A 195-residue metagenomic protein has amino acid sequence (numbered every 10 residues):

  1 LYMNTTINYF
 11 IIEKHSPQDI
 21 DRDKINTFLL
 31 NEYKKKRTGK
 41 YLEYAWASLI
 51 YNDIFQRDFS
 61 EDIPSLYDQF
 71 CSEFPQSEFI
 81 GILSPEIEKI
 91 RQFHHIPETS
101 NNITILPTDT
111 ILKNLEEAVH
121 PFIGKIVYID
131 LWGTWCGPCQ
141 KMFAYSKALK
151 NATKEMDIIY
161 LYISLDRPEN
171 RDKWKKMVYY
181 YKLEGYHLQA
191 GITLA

Functional and structural regions predicted by a protein language model:
L1-H120, G124: Oxidative protein folding and maturation machinery
S72-P75, H120, N151-E155, Y179: Sec-exported extracytoplasmic/periplasmic mature domains
P107, V178-A195: Short, internal strand/loop/helix patches that form the active-site neighborhood or redox-interaction surface
I123, L131-A148, L165: Conserved redox-active cysteine motifs that mediate thiol-disulfide chemistry, especially di-cysteine Cys-X(1-2)-Cys
I123-V127, E155-I159, K182-Y186: Loop/turn elements at helix/coil->beta-strand transitions in domains of secreted/extracellular proteins
W135-P138, R167-D172, L194-A195: Flexible loop/turn segments at secondary-structure boundaries
M142, P168-Y181, Y186: Long, His/Glu/Asp-enriched segments that create or flank divalent metal/ion-associated functional microenvironments
Y162: Conserved SAM-binding motif I beta-strand of class I
